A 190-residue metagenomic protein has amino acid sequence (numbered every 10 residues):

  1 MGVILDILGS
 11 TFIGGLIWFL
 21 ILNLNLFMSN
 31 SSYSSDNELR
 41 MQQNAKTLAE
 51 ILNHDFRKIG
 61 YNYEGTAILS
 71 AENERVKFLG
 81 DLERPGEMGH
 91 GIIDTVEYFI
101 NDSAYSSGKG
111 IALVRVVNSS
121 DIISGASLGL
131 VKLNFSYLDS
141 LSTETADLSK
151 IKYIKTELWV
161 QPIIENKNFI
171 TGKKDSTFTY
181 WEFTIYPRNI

Functional and structural regions predicted by a protein language model:
M1-V3, N189-I190: Short, Lys/Arg-enriched, disordered terminal segments
G2-Y61: Aliphatic-rich helix starts adjacent to a transmembrane/signal segment
Y33-S34, F56-L82: Short, glycine/small-hydrophobic-rich surface segments
M41, A45, A71, S149: Aromatic-acidic/polar surface patches that form glycan- and anion
T47-L69, G125-S140: Generic detector of solvent-exposed, compositionally biased contiguous segments
N73-T143, S176: Type IV pilin-like appendage domain
S124-I190: Short linear sequence signals and composition-biased patches located at protein termini or domain-edge surfaces
